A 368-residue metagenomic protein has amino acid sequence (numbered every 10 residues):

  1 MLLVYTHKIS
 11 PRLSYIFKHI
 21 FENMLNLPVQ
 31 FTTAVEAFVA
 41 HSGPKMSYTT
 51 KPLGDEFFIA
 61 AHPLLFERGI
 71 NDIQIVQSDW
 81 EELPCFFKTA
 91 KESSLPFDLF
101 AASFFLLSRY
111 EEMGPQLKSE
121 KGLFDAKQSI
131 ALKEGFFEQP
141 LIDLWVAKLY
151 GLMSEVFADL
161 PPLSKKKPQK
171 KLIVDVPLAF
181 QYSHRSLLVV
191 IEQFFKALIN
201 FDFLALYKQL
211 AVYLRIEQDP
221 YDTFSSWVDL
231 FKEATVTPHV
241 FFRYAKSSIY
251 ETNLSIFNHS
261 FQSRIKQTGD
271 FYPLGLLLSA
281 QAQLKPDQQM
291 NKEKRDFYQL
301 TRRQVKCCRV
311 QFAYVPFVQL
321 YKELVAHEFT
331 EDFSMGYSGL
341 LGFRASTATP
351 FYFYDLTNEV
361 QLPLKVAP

Functional and structural regions predicted by a protein language model:
M1-F257, Y337-L340, A345-P368: Terminal accessory/targeting
L13, V35, Q281-V360: Catalytic domains of cell-wall/extracellular-matrix polysaccharide-remodeling enzymes, centered on de-N-acetylation
D175, L277, L324: Conserved hydrophobic/aromatic pocket- or pore-lining residues that grip, position, or stack substrates in active sites
L178-Y182, L204-A205, S225-V315, A367: Metal-dependent polysaccharide deacetylase catalytic core of the NodB/CE4 family, i.e., the active-site-bearing domain
